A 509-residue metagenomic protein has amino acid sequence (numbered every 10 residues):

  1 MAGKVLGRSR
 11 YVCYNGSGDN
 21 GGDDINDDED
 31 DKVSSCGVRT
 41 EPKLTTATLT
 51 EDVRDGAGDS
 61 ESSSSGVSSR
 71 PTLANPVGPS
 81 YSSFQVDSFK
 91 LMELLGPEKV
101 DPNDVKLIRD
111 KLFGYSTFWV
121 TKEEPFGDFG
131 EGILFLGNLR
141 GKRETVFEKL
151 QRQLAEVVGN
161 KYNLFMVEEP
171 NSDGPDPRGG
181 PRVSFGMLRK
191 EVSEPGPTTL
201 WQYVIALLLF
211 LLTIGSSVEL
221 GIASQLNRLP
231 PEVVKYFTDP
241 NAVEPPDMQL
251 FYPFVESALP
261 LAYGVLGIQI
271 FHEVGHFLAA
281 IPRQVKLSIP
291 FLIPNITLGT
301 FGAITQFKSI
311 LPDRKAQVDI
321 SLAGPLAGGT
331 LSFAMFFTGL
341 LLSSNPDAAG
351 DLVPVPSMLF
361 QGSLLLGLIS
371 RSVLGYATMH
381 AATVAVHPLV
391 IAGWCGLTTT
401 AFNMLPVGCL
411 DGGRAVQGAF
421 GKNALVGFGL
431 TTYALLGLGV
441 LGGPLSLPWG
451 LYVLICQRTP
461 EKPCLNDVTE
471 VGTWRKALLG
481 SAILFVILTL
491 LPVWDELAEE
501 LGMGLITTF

Functional and structural regions predicted by a protein language model:
M1-F509: Hydrophobic transmembrane alpha-helices and their immediate loop junctions in multi-pass integral membrane proteins
